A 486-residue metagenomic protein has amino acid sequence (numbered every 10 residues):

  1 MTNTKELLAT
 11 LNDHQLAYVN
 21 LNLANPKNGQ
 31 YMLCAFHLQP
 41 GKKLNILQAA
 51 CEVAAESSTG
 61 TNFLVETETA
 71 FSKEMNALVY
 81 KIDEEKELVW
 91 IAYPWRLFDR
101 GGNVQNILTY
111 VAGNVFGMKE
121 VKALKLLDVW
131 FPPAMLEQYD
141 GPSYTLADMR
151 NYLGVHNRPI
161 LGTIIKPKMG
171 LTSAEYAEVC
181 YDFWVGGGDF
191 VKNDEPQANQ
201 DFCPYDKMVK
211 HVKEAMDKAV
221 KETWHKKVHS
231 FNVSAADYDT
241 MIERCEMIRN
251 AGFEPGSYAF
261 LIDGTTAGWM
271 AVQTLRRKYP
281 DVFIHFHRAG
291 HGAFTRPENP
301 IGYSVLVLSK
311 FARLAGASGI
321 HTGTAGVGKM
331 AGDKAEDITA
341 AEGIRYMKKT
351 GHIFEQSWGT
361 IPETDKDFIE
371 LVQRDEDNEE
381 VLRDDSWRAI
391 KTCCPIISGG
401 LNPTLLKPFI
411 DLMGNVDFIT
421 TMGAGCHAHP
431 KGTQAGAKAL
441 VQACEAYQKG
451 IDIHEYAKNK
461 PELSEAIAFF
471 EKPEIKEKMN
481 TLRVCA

Functional and structural regions predicted by a protein language model:
M1-G187: N-terminal capping/small domains of soluble enzymes
F36-L44, P159-A177, H229-T240, G290-Y303 (+1 more regions): Active-site mouth loops of central-metabolism enzymes
E66, F190-E195, N199, A219-K227 (+3 more regions): Flexible, glycine/charged-enriched surface loops at secondary-structure junctions
P142-R150, A198-A219, D237-I242, G264-P280 (+3 more regions): Active-site-adjacent beta->alpha loops and helix N-cap segments on the catalytic face of soluble alpha/beta enzymes
D148-A251, A259-G264: Glycine- and small hydrophobic-enriched segments that form the cores of compact globular domains
F183, F409, L440: Conserved, mostly hydrophobic/aromatic
R244-C245, G252-M422: Catalytic alpha/beta core domains of metabolic enzymes, predominantly
D333, G359-L371, T433-A486: Extended, intrinsically disordered, low-complexity segments
